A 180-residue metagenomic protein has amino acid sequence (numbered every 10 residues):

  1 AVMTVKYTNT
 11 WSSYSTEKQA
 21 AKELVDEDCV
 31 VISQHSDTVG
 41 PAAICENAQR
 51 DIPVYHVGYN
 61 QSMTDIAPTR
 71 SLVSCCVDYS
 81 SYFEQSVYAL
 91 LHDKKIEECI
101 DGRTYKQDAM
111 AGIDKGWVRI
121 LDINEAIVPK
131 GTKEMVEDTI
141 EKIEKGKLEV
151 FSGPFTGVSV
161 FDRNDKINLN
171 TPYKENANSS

Functional and structural regions predicted by a protein language model:
A1-S180: A residue-level marker of the well-folded mature domains of exported/periplasmic proteins
